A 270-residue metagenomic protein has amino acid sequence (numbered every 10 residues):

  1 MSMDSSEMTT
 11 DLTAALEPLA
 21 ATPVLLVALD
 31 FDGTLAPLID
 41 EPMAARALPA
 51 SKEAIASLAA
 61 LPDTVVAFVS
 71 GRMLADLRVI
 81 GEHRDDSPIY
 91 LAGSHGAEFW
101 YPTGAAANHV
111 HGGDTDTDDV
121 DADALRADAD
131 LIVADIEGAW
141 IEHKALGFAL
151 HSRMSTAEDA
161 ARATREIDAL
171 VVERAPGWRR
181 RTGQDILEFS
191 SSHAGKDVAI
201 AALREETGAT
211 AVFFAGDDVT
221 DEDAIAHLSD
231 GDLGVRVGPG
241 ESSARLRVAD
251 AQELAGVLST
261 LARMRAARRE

Functional and structural regions predicted by a protein language model:
M1-F31, L35-I39, A50, E82 (+2 more regions): Non-catalytic pre-domain segments flanking phosphatase-related domains
S2-T9, T22, G112, D197-E270: Mg2+-dependent phosphoryl-transfer enzymes with acidic/Ser/Thr/Gly-rich catalytic loops
L29-D32, H95-G96, H151-R153: Short loop/turn segments at strand-loop or loop-helix junctions that form parts of catalytic or ligand-binding pockets
T34, L74, T220: Conserved Rossmann-like nucleotide-cofactor binding loop
R46-I141: Active-site phosphate-binding/coordination module
I136, E142-F213, V219-L228, D232 (+1 more regions): Conserved acidic, metal-coordinating active-site core of Asp-based, Mg2+-dependent phosphoryl-transfer enzymes
